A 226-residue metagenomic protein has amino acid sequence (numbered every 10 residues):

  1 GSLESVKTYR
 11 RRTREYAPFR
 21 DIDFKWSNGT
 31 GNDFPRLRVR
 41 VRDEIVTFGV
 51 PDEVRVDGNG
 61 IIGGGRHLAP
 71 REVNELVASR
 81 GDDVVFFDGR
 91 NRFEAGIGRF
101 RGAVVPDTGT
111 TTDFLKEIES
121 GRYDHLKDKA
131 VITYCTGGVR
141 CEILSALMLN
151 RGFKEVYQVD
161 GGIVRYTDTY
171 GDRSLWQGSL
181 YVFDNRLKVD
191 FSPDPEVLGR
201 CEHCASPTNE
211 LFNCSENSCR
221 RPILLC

Functional and structural regions predicted by a protein language model:
G1-G64, N74, D82-V84, N91-V131 (+1 more regions): Rhodanese-like catalytic fold shared by cysteine-dependent sulfurtransferases and DSP/PTP-type phosphatases
H67: Conserved active-site carboxylates
P70-R71: Alpha-helix-centered segments that form part of catalytic cores
